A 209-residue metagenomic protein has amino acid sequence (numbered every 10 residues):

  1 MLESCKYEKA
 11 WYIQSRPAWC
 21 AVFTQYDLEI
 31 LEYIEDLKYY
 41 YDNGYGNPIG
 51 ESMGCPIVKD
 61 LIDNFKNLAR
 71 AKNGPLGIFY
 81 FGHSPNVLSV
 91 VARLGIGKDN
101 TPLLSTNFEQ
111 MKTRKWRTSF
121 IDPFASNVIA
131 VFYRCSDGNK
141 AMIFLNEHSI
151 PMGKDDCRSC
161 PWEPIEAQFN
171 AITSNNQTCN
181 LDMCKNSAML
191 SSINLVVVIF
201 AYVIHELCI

Functional and structural regions predicted by a protein language model:
M1-S187: Signature for phosphate-centric chemistry
A188-I209: Cleavable C-terminal sorting propeptides in eukaryotic secreted/cell-surface proteins
